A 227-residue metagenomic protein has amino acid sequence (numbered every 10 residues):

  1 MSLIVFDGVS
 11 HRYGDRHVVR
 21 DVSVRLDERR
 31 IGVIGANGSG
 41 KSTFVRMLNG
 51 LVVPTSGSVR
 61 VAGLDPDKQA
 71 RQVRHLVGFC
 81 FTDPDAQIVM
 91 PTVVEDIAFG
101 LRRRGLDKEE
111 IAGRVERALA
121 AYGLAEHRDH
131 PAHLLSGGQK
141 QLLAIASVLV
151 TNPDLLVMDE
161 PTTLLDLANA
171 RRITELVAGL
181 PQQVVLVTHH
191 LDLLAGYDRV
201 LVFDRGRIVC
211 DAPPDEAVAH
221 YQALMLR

Functional and structural regions predicted by a protein language model:
N49: Helix-to-loop junction immediately C-terminal to a conserved catalytic motif
G57-K68, V73: Conserved ABC transporter NBD signature motif
E109-H127: Conserved ABC ATPase "signature" region
P131-L135, Q139: Conserved ABC ATPase signature
L156-D159: Catalytic Walker B motif of ABC-type/P-loop ATPase nucleotide-binding domains
R207-R227: Conserved beta-strand-loop-alpha-helix hinge in the C-terminal portion of ABC ATPase nucleotide-binding domains
